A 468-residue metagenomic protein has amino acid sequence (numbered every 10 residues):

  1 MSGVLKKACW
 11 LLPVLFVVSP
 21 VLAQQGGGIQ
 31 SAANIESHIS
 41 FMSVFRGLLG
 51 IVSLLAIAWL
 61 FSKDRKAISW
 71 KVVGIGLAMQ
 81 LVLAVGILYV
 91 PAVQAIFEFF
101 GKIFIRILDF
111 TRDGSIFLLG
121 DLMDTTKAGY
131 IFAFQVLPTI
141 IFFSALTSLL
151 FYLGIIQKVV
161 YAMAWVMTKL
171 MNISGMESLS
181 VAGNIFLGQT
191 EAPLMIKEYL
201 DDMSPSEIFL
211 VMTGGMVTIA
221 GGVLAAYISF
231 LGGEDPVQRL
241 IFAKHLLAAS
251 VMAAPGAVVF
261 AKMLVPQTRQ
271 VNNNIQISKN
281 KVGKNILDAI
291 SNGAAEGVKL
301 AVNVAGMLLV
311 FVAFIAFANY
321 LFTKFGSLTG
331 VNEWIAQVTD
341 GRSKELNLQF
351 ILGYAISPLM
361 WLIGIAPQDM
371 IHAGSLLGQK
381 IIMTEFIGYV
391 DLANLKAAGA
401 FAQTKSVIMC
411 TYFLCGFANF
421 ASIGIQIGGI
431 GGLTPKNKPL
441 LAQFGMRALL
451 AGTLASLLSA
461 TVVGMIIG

Functional and structural regions predicted by a protein language model:
M1-Q24: N-terminal secretory/membrane targeting signals
L12-P20, G50-F61, G76-L88, I140-L149 (+6 more regions): Hydrophobic core segments of alpha-helical transmembrane domains in multi-pass membrane transport and ion-translocation
I39-I51, Q135, L346-N347, C410-N419: Structural signature of hydrophobic alpha-helical transmembrane segments
D109-I173: Hydrophobic alpha-helical hairpins/lids featuring a short glycine-rich hinge
V160-M195, R269-A289, G330-V338, L348-Y354 (+2 more regions): Juxtamembrane inter-helical linkers in multi-pass membrane proteins
L170-I228, I286, G374-V462: Alpha-helical membrane segments and immediately flanking helix-loop junctions that form or couple to the substrate/ion
V251-L300: Long, contiguous bundles of hydrophobic transmembrane helices that form the permeation core of multi-pass
A295-K396: Transmembrane helical segments that form the transport core of multi-pass membrane transport proteins
